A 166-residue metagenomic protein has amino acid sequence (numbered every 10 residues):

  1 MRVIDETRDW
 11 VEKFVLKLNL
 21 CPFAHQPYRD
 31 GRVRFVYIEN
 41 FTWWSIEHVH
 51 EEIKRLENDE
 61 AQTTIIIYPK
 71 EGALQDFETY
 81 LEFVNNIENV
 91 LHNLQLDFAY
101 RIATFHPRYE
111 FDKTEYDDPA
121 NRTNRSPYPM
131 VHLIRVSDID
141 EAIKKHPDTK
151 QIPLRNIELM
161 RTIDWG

Functional and structural regions predicted by a protein language model:
M1-G166: Expand to "…catalyze enediolate/carbanion chemistry for C-C bond making/breaking, isomerization, decarboxylation
